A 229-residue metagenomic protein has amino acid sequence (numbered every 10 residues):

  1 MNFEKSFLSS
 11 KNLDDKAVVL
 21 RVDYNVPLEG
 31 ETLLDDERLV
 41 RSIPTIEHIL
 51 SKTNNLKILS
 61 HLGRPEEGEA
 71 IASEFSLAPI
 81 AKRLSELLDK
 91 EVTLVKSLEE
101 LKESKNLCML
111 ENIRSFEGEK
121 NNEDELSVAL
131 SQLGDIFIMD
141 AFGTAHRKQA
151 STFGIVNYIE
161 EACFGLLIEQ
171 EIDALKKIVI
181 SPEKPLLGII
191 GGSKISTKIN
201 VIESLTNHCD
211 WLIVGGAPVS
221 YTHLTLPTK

Functional and structural regions predicted by a protein language model:
M1-L224: Active-site loop-to-helix "anion-binding N-cap" substructures in soluble metabolic enzymes
T225-K229: A short, hydrophobic C-terminal helix/tail in secreted or cell-surface proteins
